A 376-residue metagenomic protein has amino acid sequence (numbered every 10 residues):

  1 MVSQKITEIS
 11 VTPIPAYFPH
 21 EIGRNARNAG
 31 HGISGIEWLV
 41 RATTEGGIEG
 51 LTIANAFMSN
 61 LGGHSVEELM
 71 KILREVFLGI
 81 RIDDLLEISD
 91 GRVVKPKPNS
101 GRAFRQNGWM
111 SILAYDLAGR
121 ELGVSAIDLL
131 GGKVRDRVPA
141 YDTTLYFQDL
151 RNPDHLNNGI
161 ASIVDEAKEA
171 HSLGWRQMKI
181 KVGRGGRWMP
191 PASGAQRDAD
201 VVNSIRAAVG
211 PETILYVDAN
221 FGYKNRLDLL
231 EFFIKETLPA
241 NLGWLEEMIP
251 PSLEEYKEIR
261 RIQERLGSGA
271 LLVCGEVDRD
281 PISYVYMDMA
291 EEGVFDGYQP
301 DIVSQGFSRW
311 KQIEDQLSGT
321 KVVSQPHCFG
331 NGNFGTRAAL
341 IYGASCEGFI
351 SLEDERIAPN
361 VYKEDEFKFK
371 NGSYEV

Functional and structural regions predicted by a protein language model:
M1-S59, N360-Y362: Structured beta-strand/loop patches that form or line metal/cofactor-binding pockets in enzymes
Q4, I14-F18, F232, I313 (+1 more regions): Flexible C-terminal active-site loop/helix
T43-L122: Metal- or metallocofactor-binding catalytic centers and their adjacent structured scaffolds across diverse enzyme
G47, M110, G123, M178 (+5 more regions): Conserved, mostly hydrophobic/aromatic
S100, P139-D165, P190, N220-R226 (+1 more regions): Active-site mouth loops of central-metabolism enzymes
D128-H155, G183-R184, G210-E212: N-terminal small/glycine-rich loop or linker at the start of catalytic domains across soluble metabolic enzymes
D165-K181: Catalytic domains of carbohydrate-active enzymes, especially glycoside hydrolases
W188-G335: Catalytic core of soluble alpha/beta enzymes
